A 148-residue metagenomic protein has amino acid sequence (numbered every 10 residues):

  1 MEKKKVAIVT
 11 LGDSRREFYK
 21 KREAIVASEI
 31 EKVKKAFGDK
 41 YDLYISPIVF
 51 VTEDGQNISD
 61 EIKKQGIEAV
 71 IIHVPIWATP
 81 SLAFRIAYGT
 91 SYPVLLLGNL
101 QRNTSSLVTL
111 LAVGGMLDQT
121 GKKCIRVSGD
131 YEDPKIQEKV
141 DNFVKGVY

Functional and structural regions predicted by a protein language model:
M1-Y148: An N-terminal assembly and electron-transfer interface module characteristic of large anaerobic redox and radical
